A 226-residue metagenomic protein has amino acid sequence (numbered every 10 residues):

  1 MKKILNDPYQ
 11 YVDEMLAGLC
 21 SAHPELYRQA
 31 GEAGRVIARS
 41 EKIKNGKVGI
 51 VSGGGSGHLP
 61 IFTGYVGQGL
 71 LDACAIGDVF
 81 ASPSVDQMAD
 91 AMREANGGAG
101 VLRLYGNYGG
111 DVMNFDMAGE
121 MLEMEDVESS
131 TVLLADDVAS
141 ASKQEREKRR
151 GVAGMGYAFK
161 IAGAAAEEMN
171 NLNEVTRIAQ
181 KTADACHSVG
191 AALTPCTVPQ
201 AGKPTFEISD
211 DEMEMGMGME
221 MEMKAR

Functional and structural regions predicted by a protein language model:
M1-G49, D210: N-terminal amphipathic/basic leader segments beginning at the initiator methionine
K2, V48-G55, L71-C74, G100-G109 (+3 more regions): Short glycine-rich or small-residue beta-strand-to-loop segments that form or flank ligand, phosphate, metal/Fe-S
A17-R28, L71, A75-I76, R93 (+4 more regions): Generic secondary-structure signature for well-ordered alpha-helical cores
N45-G53, F62-A75, A139-S142, M213-R226: Gly-rich Lys/Arg/Thr-decorated short loops/hinges at beta-loop-alpha junctions or inter-strand turns that position
H58, G67-G98: Glycine-rich oxoanion-binding loops at beta->alpha junctions
C74-V79, E123-K148: Short, acidic/small-residue loops that bind anionic groups at enzyme active sites
V85-N107, M113, A141, R146-K160: A structural-propensity feature for long, helix-poor, extended segments
S140-R149, F159-E220: Internal, active-site/partner-interface "lid" segment
